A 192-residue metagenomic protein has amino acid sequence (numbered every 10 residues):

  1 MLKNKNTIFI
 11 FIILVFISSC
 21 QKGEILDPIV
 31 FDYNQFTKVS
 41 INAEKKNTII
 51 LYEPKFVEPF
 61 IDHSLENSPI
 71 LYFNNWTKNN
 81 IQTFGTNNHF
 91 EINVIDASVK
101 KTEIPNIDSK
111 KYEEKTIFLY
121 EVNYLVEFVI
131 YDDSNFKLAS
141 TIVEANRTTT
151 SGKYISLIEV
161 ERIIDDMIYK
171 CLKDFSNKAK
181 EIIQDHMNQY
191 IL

Functional and structural regions predicted by a protein language model:
M1-C20: Sec-dependent bacterial lipoprotein signal peptides
L14-K38: Bacterial Sec signal peptide processing site at the extreme N-terminus
S40-V99: N-terminal segment of the mature soluble domain
H63, K137-F175: Short secondary-structure boundary motifs at beta->alpha junctions and helix caps
H89-S140: Surface-exposed short loop/turn segments
N177-L192: Short, highly charged C-terminal tails/helix-capping segments
